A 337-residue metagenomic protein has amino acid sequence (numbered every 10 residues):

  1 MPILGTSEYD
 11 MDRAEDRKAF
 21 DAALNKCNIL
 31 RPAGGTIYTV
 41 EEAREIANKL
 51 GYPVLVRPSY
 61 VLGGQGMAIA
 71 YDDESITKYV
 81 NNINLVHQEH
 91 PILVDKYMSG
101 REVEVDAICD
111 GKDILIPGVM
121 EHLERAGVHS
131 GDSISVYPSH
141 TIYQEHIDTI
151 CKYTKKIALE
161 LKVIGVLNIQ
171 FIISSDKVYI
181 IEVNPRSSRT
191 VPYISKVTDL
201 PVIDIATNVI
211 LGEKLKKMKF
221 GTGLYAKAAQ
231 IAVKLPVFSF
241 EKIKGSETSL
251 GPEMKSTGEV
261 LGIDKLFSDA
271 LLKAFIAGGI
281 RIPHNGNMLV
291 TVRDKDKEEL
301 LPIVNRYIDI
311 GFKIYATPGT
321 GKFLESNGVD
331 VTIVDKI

Functional and structural regions predicted by a protein language model:
M1-G5, A19, A23, C27-N28 (+3 more regions): ATP-dependent carboxylate activation and anion-phosphoryl transfer catalytic cores that bind Mg-ATP to form
L4-M67, S326-D335: A conserved helix-loop-beta module that forms one wall/lid of the active-site cleft in ATP-utilizing catalytic domains
M11-R13, I37-E42, S75-I76, S99-R101 (+1 more regions): Short acidic loop-to-helix transition motifs that present clustered carboxylates
P32, I308-I314: Short active-site oxyanion
R44, L301-N305, K322: Alpha-helical segments flanking ligand/cofactor-binding loops in enzyme cores
I280, N285-N287, V292-E298, I303-R306: Glycine- and Gly-Pro-enriched alpha-helical subdomains that act as flexible, kink-prone "lid/hinge" or packing modules
E299-L300, G321-E325, V334: Glycine-rich phosphate/ribose-binding loops and adjacent secondary-structure elements that form binding surfaces
F312-L324: Short internal beta-strands
